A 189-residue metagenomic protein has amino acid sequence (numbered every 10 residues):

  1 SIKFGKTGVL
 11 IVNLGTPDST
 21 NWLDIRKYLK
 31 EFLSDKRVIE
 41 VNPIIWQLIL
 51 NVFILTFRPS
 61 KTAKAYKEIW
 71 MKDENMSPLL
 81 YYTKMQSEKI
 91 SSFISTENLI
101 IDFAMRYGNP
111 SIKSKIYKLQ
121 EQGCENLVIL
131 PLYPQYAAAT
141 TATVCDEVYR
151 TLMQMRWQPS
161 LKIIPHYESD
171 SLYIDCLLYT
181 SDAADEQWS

Functional and structural regions predicted by a protein language model:
G5-I100: N-terminal glycine-rich anion-binding loop in soluble enzyme alpha/beta folds
G8-N13, V128-P131, S189: Beta-strand elements within well-structured catalytic alpha/beta cores of enzymes that handle phosphate/sulfate esters
K61, D170, I174, L178-S181: Extracytoplasmic substrate-binding proteins
D102-D175: Long, hydrophobic, well-ordered secondary-structure blocks that form the structural core and pocket-lining surfaces
Y179-S189: Single conserved hydrophobic/aromatic residue that forms the stacking wall/gate of nucleotide- or nucleobase-binding
